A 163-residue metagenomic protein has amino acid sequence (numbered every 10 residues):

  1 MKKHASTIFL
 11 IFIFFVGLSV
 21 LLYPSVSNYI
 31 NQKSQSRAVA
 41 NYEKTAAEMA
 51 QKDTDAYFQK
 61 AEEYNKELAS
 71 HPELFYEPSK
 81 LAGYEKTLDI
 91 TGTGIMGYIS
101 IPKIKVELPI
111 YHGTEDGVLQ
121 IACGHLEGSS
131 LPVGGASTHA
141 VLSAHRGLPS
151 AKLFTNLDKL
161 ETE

Functional and structural regions predicted by a protein language model:
H4-T7, I13-T162: Solvent-exposed, non-transmembrane regions of membrane-associated and secreted proteins
